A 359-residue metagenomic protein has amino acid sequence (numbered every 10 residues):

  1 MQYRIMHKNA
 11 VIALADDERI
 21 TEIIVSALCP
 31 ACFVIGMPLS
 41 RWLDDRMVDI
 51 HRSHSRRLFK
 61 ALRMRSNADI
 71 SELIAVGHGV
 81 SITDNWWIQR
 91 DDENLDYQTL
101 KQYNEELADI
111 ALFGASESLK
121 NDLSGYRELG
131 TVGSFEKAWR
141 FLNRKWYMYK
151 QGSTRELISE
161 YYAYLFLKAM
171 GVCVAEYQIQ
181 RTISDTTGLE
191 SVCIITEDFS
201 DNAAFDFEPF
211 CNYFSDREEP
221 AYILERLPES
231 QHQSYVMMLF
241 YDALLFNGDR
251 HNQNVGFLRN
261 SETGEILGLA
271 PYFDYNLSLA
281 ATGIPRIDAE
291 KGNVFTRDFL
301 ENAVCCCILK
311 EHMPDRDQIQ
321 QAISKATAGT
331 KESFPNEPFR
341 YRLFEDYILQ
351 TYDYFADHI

Functional and structural regions predicted by a protein language model:
M1-F240, L244-F246, F257-I359: Phosphate/dinucleotide-binding and metal-coordinating scaffold of catalytic cores in nucleotide-dependent enzymes
H251-G256: Canonical protein kinase catalytic loop motif
